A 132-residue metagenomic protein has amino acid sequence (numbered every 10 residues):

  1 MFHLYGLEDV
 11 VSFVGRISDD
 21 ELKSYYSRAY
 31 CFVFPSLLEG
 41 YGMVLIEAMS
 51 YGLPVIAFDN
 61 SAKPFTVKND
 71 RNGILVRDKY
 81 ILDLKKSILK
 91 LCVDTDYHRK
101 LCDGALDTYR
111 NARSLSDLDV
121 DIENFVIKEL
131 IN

Functional and structural regions predicted by a protein language model:
M1-I17: Nucleotide-activated donor-binding/catalytic signature segment of Leloir-type glycosyltransferases, i.e., the conserved
R16-I17, S24-A29: Short alpha-helical donor nucleotide-sugar binding micro-motif in glycosyltransferases
L37: Aromatic "clamp/platform" in nucleotide-sugar-dependent glycosyltransferases that forms part of the donor/acceptor
L45, P54-A57, V67: Short hydrophobic beta-strand element within catalytic cores of glycosyltransferases and related nucleotide-activated
N69-D70, I74-I81, K90-T95: Conserved acidic donor-binding segment of nucleotide-sugar-dependent glycosyltransferases
D83, Y97-A112: A short, well-ordered alpha-helix in the C-terminal region of glycosyltransferases
N111-N132: C-terminal alpha-helical cap of glycosyltransferases
